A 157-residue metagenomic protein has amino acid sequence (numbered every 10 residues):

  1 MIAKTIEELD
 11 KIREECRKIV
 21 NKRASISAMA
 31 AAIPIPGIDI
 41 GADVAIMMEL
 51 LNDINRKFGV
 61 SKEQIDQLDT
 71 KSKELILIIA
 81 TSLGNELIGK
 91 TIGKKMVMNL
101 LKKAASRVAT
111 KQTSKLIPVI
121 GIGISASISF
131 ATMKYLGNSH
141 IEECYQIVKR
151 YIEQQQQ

Functional and structural regions predicted by a protein language model:
M1-A32, V44-Q157: Terminal, membrane-proximal amphipathic helices and intrinsically disordered targeting/regulatory segments
I40: Solvent-exposed beta-hairpin/edge-strand motifs
